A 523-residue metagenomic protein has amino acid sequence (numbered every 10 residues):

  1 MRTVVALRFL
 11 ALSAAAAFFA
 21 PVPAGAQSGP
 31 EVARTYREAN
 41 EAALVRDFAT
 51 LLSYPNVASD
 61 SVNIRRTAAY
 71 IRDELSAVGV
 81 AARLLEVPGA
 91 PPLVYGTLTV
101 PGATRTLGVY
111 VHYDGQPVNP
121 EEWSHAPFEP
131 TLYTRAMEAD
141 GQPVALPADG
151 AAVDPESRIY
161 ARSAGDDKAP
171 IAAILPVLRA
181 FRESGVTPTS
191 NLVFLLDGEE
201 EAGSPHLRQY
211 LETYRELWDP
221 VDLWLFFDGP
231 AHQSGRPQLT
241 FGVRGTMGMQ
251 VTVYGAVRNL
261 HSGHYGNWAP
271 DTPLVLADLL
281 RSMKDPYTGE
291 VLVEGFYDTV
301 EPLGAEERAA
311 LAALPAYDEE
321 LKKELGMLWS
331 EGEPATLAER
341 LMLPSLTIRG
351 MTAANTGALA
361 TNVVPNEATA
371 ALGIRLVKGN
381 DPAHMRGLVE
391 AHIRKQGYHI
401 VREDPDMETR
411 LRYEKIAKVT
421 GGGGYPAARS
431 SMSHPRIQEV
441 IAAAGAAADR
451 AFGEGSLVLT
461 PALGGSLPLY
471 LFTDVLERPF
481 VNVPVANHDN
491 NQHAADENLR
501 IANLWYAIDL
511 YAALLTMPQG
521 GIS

Functional and structural regions predicted by a protein language model:
R8-P21: Bacterial N-terminal signal peptides
V22-A26: Sec/Tat signal peptide C-region and signal peptidase I cleavage site
Q27-A164, I171, E183-S190, L372: Acidic/His- and Gly-rich active-site-bordering loop/insert found across diverse amide/peptide-bond hydrolases
A103, Q233-S234, L292-E367, R375-H392 (+2 more regions): An extended, acidic, His-containing surface patch that forms the Zn2+-binding/catalytic region of metallohydrolases
Y113-G115, L195-S204, F227-H232, G255-V257 (+2 more regions): Acidic, glycine-rich active-site loops and adjacent beta-strand->loop/helix elements that engage anionic groups
A152-G242, I522-S523: Acidic/histidine-rich catalytic neighborhood of metal-dependent amide-processing enzymes
G165, V257-N259, Y265-G266, G373-P382 (+1 more regions): A generic structural motif
A256-E320: Polar, glycine-rich mid-to-C-terminal structural blocks that act as macromolecule-binding/assembly scaffolds
